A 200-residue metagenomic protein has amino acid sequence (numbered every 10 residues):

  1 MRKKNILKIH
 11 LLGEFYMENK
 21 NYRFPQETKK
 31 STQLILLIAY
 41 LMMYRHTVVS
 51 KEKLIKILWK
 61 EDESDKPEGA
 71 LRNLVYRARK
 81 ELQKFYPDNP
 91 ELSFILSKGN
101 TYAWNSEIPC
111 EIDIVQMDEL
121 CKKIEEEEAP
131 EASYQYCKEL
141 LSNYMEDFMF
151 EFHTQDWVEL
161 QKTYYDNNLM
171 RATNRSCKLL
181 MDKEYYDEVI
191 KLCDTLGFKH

Functional and structural regions predicted by a protein language model:
M1-L37, S93-T101: Short boundary/linker motifs that mark transitions into or out of structured domains
L11-E14, K30-I38, S64-Y86: DNA-recognition element of transcription regulators
P25-L58, A78-R79: Short amphipathic alpha-helical recognition elements used for nucleic-acid or partner binding across transcription
Y44, E61, E81, F85 (+3 more regions): Phosphate/oxyanion-binding loops and surfaces in catalytic or ligand/nucleic-acid-binding neighborhoods
V48-K56, R72, Y185, T195: Conserved RNAP core-binding helix
S64, T101-H200: Intrinsically disordered, charged and Pro/Gly-enriched terminal/linker segments that flank large helical-solenoid
K80-L92, S97-N105: A hydrophobic/aromatic-rich effector-binding and dimerization subdomain of bacterial HTH-type transcriptional regulators
